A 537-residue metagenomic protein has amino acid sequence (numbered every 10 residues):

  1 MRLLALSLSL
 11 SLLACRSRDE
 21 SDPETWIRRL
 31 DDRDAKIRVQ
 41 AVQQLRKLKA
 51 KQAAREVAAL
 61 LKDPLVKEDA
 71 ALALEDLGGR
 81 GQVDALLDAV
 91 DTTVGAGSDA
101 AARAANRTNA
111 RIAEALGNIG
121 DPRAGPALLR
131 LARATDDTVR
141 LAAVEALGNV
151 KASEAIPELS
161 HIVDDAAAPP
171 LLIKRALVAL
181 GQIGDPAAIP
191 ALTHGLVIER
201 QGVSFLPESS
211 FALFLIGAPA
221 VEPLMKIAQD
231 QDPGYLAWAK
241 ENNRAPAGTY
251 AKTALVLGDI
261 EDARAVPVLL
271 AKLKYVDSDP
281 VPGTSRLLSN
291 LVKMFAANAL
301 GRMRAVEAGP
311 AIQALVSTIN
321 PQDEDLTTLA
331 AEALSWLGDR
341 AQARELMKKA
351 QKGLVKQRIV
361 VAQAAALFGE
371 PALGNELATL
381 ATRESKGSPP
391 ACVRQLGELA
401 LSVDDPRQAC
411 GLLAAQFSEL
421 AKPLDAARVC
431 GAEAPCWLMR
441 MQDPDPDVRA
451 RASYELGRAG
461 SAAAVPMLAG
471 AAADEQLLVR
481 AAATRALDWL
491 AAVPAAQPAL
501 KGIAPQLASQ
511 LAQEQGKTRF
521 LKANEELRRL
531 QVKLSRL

Functional and structural regions predicted by a protein language model:
M1-R16: Sec-dependent N-terminal signal peptides of Gram-negative exported proteins
C15-D19, K36-A50, E56-A59, K67-R80 (+20 more regions): Structural detector for internal amphipathic alpha-helices that build alpha-solenoid repeat scaffolds
R16-R28: Bacterial Sec signal peptide processing site at the extreme N-terminus
T25-R29, E56-P64, A85-A100, A127-T135 (+11 more regions): Alpha-solenoid HEAT/Armadillo-like helical repeat scaffolds in large eukaryotic proteins
P310: Substrate-recognition/specificity elements adjacent to catalytic centers across diverse enzyme folds
Q497-L500: HEAT/armadillo-like alpha-solenoid scaffolds in large eukaryotic assembly and transport factors
